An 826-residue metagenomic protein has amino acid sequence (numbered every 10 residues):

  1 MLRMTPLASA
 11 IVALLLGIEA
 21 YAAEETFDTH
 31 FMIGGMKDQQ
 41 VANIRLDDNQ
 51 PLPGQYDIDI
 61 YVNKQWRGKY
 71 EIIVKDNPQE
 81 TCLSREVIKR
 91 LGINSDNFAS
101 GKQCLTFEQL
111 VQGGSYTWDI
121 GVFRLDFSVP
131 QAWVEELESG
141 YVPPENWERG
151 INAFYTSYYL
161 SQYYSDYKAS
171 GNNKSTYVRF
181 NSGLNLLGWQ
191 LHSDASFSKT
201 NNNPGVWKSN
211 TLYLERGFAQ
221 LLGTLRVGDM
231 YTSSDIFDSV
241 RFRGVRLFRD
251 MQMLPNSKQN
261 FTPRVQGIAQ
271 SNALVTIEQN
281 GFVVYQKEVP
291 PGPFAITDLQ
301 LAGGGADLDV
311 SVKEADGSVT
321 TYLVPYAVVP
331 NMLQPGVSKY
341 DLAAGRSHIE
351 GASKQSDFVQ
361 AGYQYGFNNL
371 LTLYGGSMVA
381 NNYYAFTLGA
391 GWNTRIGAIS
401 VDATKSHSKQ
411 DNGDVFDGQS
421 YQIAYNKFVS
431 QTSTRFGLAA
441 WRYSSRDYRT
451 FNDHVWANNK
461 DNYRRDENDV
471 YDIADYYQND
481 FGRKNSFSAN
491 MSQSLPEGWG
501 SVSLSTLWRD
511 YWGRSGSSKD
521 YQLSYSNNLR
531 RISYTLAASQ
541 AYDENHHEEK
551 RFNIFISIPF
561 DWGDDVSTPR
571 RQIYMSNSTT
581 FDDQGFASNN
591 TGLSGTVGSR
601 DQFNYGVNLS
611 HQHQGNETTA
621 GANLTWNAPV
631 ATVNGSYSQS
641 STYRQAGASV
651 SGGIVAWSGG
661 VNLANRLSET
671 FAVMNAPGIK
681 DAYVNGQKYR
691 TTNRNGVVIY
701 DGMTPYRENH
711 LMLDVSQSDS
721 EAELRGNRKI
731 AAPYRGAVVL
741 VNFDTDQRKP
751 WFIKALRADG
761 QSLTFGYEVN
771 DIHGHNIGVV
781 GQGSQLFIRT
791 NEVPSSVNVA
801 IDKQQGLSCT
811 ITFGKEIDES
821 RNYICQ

Functional and structural regions predicted by a protein language model:
M1-A22: Gram-negative bacterial Sec-dependent N-terminal signal peptides
E24-D59, R67, T81, E86 (+9 more regions): Flexible, glycine-rich linker and terminal segments associated with outer-membrane beta-barrel/transport systems
G68-E80: Short, contiguous acidic and Ser/Thr-rich linear segments
I296-G304: Extracytoplasmic assembly/pore-lining segments of large envelope/extracellular complexes
L342-Q360, Q364: Outer-membrane beta-barrel transmembrane domain signature of Gram-negative proteins, especially the mid-to-C-terminal
T372-A385, S400: Beta-propeller domains
